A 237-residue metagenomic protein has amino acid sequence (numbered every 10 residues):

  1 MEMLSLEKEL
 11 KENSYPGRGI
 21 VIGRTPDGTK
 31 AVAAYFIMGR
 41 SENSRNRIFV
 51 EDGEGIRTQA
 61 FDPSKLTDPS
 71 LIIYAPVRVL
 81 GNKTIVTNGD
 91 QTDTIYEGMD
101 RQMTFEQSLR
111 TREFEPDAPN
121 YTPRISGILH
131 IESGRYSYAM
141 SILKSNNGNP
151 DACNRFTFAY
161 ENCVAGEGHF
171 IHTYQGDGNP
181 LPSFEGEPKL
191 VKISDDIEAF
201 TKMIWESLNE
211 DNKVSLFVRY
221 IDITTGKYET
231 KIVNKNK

Functional and structural regions predicted by a protein language model:
M1-K237: Conserved short alpha-helical segments that host acidic/polar catalytic motifs at enzyme active sites
